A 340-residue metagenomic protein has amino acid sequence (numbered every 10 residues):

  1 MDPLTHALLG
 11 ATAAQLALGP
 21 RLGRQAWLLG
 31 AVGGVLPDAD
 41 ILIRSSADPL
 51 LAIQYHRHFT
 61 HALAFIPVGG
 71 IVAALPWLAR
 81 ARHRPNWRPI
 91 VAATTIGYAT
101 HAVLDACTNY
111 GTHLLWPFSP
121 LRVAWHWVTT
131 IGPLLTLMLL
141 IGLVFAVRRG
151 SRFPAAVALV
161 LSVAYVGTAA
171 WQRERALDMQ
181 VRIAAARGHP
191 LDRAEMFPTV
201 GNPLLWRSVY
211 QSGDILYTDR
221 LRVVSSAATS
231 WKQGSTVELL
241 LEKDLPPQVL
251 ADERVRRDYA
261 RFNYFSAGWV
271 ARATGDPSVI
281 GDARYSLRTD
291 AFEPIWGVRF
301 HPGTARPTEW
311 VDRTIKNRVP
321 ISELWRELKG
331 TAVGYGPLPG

Functional and structural regions predicted by a protein language model:
M1-P198: N-terminal membrane-targeting hydrophobic helices
L121, G201, L287: Residue-level detector of flexible, active-site-proximal loop/helix-junction positions within diverse enzyme catalytic
D192-R193, L205-G340: Extracytosolic and intramembrane catalytic regions of membrane-associated proteins in envelope/secretory systems
F197-G201, L205: ATP/pyrophosphate-binding catalytic subdomain of soluble kinases
